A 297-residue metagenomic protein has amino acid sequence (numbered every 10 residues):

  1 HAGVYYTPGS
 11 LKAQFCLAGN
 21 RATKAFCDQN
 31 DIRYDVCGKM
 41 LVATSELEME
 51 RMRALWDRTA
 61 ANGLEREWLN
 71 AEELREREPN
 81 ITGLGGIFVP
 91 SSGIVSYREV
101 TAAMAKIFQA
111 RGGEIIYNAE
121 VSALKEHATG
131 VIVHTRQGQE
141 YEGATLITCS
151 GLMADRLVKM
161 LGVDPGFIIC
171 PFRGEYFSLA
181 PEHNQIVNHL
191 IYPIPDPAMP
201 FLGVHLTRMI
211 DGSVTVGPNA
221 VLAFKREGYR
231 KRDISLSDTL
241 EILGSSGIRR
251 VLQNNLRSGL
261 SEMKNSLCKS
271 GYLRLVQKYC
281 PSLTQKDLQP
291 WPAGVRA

Functional and structural regions predicted by a protein language model:
H1-E73, G83, K225: Dinucleotide-binding Rossmann-like beta1-alpha1 core, especially the glycine-rich loop that anchors the ADP
Y6-T7, R33-A43, L55, W68-G112 (+5 more regions): Helix-loop-beta segment of a Rossmann-like dinucleotide-binding subdomain
K12-C16, N20, E48, M52 (+9 more regions): Generic structural signal for well-ordered, non-membrane alpha-helical segments in soluble metabolic enzymes
E67-N70, I115-Y117, T148, V216 (+1 more regions): General beta-strand structural signal in soluble alpha/beta enzymes
E72-R75, I168-F172, S178, E182 (+1 more regions): Flavin (FAD/FMN) cofactor-binding core of flavoprotein oxidoreductases
L124-S235: Flavin-dependent oxidoreductases
K225-G259: Extended, charge-rich helix/loop segments that form flexible, surface "patches" used to engage negatively charged
